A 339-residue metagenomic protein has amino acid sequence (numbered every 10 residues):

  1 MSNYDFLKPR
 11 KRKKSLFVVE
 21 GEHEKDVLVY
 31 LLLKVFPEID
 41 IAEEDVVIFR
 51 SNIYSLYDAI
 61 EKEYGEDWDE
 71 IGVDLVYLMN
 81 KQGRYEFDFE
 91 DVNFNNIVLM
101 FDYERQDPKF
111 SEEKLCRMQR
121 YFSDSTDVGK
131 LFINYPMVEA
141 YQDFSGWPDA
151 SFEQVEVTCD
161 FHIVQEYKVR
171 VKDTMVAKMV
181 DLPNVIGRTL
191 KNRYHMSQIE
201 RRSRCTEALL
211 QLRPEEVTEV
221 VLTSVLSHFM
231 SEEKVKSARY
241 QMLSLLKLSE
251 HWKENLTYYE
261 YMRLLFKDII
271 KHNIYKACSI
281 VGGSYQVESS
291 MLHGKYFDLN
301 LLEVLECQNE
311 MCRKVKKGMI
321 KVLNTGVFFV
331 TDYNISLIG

Functional and structural regions predicted by a protein language model:
S2-R12, D26-V47, Y57-E61, M79-G339: C-terminal accessory helical subdomains adjacent to catalytic cores in phosphodiester- and nucleotide-handling enzymes
L16-V18: Conserved beta-strand elements of the Class I
V46-G72: Extended charged low-complexity segments that act as oligomerization/scaffolding linkers
D74-Y77: Short, flexible loop segments at the rims of nucleotide/cofactor-binding pockets, characterized by
